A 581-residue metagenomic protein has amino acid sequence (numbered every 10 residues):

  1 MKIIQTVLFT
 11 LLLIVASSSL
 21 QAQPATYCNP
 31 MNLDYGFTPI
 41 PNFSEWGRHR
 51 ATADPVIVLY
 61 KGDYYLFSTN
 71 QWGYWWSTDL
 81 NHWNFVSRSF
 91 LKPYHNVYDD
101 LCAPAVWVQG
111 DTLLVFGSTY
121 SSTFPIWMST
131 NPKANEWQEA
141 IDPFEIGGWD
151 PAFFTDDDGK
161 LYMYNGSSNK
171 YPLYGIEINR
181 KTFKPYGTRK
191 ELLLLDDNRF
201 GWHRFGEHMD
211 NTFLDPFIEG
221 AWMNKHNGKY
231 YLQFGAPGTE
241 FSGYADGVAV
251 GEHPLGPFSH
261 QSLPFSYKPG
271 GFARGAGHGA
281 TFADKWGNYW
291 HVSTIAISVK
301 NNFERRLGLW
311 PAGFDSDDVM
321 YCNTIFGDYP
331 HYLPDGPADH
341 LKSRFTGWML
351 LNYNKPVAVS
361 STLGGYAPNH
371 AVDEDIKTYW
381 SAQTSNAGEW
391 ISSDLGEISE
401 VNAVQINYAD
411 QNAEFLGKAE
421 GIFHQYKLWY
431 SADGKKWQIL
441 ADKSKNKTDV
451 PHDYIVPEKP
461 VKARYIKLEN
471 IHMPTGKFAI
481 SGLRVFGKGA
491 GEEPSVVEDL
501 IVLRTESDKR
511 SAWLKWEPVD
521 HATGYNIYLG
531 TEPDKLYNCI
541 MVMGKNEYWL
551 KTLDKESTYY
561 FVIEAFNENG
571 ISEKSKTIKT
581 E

Functional and structural regions predicted by a protein language model:
Q23-F213, K225-G271, W286, T294-D339 (+1 more regions): Beta-rich carbohydrate-recognition and catalytic domains
Y174-Y186, D339-E374: Predominantly extracellular/luminal regions of secreted and cell-surface proteins, especially disulfide-bonded
G247, H424, H452-Y454, G544-W549: Short S/T/G- and acidic-enriched coil/turn segments that sit immediately N-terminal to beta-strands in beta-sandwich
D373-A441, P451-V496, E517: Aromatic, loop-rich ligand-recognition surfaces of beta-strand-rich domains
W429-Y430, H521-C539: Extracellular low-complexity, O-glycosylation-prone stalks/linkers
K443-K447, C539-K545: Short beta-strand segments within Ig-like beta-sandwich modules, predominantly Fibronectin type-III
F486-H521, K555, N569-E581: Pro/Thr/Ser/Gly-rich low-complexity, intrinsically disordered linker/stalk tracts
L550-I571: Beta-strand-rich modules
